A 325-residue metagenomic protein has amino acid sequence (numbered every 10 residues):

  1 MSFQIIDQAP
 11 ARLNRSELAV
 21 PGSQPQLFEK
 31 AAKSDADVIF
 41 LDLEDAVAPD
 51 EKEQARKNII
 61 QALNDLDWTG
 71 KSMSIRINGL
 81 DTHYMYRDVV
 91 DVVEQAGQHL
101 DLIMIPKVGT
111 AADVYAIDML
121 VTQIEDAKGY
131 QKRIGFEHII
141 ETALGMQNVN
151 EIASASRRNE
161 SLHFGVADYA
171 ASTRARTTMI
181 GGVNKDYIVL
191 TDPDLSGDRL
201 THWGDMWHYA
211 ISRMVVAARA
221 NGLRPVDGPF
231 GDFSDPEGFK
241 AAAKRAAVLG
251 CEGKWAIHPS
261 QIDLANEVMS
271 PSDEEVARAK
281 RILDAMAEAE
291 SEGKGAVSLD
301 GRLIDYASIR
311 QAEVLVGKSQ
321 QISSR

Functional and structural regions predicted by a protein language model:
M1-R325: Expand to "…catalyze enediolate/carbanion chemistry for C-C bond making/breaking, isomerization, decarboxylation
